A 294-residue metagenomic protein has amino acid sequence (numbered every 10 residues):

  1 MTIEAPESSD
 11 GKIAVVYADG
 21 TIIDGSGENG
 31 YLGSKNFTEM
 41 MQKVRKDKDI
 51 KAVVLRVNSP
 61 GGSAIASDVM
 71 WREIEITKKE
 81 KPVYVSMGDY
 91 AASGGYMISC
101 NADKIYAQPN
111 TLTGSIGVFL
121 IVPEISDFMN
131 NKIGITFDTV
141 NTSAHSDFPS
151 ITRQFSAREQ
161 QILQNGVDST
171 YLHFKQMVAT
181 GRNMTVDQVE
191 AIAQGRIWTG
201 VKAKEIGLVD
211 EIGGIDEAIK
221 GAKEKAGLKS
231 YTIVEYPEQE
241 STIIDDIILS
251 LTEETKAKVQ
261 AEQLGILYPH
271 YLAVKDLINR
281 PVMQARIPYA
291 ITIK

Functional and structural regions predicted by a protein language model:
M1, P6-S9, F119, M177-G181 (+1 more regions): C-terminal long alpha-helix characteristic of the crotonase
T2-F128: Cleft-lining beta-strand/loop regions that shape enzyme active-site pockets
D10-I13, Y17-D19, I23-N29, K35-Q42 (+2 more regions): Intrinsic disorder and flexible/low-complexity segments
Y17-G20, V57-S59, M87-D89, A102 (+9 more regions): Active-site proximal loops enriched in glycine and acidic residues that flank catalytic Cys/His/Asp and coordinate
A64-V69, K202-E205, I247-S250: Short glycine/threonine-rich loop-to-helix capping motif typified by GTGT followed within a few residues by an Asp-Pro
S126-I206, D210-I212, D216-A222, A226: Charged, glycine-interspersed solvent-exposed loop segments at helix/strand-loop junctions that cap or gate access
